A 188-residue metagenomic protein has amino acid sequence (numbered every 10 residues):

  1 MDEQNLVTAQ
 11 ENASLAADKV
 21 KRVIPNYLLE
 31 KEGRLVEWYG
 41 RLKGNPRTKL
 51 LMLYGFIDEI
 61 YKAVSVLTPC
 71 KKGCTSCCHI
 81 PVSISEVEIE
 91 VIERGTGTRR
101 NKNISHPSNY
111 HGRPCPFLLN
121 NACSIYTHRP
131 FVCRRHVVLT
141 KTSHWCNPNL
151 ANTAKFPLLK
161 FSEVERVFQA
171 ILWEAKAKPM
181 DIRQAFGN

Functional and structural regions predicted by a protein language model:
M1-S76, I80-N188: Short loop/turn segments that flank or connect secondary-structure elements
